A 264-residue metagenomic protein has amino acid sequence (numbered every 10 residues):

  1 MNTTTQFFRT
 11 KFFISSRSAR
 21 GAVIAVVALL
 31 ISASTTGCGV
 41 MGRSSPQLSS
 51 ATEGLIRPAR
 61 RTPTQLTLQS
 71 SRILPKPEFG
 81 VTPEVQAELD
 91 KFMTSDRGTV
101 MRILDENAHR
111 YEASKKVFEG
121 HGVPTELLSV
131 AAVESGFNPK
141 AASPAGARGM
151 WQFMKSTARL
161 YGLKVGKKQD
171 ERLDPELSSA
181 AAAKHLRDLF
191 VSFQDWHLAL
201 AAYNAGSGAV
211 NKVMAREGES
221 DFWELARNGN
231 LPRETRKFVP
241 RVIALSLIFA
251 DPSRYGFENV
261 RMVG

Functional and structural regions predicted by a protein language model:
M1-R17: N-terminal secretory signal peptides that target proteins for export/translocation
N2, R17-G21, A25-G122, L127: An acidic, Gly/Ser/Thr/Pro-rich helix-cap/linker signature
F12-G21, A25-V26, W151, P175 (+1 more regions): Generic alpha-helix initiation/capping and coil-helix boundary signal
E78-G264: Catalytic glycan-binding domains that act on GlcNAc-containing polysaccharides
